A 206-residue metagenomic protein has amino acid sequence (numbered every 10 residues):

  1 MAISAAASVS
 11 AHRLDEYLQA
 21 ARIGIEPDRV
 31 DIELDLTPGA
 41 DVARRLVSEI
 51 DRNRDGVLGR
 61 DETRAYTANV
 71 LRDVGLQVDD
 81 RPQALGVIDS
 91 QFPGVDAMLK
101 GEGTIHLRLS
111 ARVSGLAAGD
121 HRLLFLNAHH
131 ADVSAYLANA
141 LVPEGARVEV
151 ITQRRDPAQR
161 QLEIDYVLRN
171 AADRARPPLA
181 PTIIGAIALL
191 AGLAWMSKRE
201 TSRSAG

Functional and structural regions predicted by a protein language model:
M1-I3: Sec-dependent N-terminal signal peptides
V9-I183, L193-W195: N-terminal soluble domains immediately following signal/targeting peptides that reside in extracytoplasmic
L189-E200: Alpha-helical transmembrane segments
S202-G206: Cytoplasmic C-terminal tails of single-pass
